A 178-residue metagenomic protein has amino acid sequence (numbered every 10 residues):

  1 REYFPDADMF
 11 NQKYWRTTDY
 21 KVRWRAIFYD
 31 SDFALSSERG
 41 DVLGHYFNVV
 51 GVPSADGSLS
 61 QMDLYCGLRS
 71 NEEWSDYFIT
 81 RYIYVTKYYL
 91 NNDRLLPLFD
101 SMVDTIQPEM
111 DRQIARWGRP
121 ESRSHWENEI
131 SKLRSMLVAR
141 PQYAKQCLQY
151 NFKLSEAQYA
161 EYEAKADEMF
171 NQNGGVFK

Functional and structural regions predicted by a protein language model:
R1-K178: Middle-to-C-terminal accessory/interaction subdomains
